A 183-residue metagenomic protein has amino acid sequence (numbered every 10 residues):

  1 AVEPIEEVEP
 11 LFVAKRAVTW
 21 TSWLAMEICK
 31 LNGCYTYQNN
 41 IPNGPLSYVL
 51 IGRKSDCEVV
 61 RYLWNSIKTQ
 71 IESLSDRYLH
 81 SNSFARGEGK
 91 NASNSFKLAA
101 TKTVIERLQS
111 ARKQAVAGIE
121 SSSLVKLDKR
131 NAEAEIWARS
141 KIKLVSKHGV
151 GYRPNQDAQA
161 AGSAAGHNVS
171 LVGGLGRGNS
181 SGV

Functional and structural regions predicted by a protein language model:
E3-V183: Long, charge-patterned amphipathic interaction tracts in eukaryotic proteins
